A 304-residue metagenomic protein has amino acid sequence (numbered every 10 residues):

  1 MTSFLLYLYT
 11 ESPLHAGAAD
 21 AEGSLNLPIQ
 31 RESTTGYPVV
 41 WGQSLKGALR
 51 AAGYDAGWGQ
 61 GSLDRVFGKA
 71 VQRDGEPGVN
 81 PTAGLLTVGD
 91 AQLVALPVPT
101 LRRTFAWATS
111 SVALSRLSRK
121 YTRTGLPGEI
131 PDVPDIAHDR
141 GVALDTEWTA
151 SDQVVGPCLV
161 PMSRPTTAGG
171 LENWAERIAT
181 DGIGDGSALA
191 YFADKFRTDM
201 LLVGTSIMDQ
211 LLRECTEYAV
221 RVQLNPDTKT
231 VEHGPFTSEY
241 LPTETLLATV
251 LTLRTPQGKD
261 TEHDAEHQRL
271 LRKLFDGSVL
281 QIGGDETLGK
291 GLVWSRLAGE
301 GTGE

Functional and structural regions predicted by a protein language model:
M1-E304: Basic, Gly/Ser/Thr-rich N-terminal segments that form RNA-phosphate-binding interfaces in CRISPR RAMP
